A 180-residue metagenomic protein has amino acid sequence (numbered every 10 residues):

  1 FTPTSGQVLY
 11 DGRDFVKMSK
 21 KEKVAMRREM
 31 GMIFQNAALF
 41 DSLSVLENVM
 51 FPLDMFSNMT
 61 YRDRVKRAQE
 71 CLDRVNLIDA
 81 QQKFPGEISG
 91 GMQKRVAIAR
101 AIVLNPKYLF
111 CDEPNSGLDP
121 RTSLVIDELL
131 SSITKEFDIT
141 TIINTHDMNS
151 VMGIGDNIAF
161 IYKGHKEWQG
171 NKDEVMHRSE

Functional and structural regions predicted by a protein language model:
G6-D14: Conserved ABC transporter NBD signature motif
R13-D14, Y61-D79: Conserved ABC ATPase "signature" region
F84-I88, M92: Conserved ABC ATPase signature
V103-K107: A short, proline-enriched helix->beta-strand linker immediately N-terminal to the Walker B motif in ABC-type P-loop
L109-D112: Catalytic Walker B motif of ABC-type/P-loop ATPase nucleotide-binding domains
P120-T122: Helix N-cap at the start of a conserved alpha-helix in ABC-type nucleotide-binding domains
